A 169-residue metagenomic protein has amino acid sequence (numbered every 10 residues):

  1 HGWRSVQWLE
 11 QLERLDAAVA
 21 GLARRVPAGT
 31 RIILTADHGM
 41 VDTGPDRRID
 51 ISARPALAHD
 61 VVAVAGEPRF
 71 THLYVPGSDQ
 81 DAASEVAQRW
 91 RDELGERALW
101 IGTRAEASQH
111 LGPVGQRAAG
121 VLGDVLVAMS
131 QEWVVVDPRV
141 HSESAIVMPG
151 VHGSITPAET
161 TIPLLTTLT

Functional and structural regions predicted by a protein language model:
H1-T169: Feature captures the catalytic ectodomains and active-site-proximal regions of enzymes that hydrolyze or transfer
